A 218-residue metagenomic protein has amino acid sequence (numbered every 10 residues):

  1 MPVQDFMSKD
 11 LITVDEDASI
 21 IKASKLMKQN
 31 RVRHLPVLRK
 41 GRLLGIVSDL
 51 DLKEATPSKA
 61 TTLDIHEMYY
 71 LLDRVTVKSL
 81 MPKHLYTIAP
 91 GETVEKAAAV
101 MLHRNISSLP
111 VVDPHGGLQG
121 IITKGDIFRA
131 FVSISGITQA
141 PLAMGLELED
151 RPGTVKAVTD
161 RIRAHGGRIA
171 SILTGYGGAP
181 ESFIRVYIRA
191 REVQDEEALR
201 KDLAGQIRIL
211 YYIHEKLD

Functional and structural regions predicted by a protein language model:
M1-D10, D49-Y86, T93, A98-L102 (+3 more regions): Tandem CBS (Bateman) regulatory domains
V14-D15, I88-A89: Short acidic-hydrophobic, aromatic-tinged amphipathic segments that line or gate anion-handling sites
A18-K25, A98: Short, basic/aromatic recognition patches
M27, L35-D51, M101, L109-G125: A glycine-centered beta-loop-beta connector
R33, S107, R168: Short acidic/polar active-site loop segments enriched in Thr and Asp
Y176-F183, H214-D218: Short proline/glycine- and acidic-rich turn/helix-capping motifs at secondary-structure junctions
F183-E192: Short basic, glycine-rich beta-strand/loop surfaces that mediate nucleic-acid
A204-D218: Short, charged, intrinsically disordered terminal tails
